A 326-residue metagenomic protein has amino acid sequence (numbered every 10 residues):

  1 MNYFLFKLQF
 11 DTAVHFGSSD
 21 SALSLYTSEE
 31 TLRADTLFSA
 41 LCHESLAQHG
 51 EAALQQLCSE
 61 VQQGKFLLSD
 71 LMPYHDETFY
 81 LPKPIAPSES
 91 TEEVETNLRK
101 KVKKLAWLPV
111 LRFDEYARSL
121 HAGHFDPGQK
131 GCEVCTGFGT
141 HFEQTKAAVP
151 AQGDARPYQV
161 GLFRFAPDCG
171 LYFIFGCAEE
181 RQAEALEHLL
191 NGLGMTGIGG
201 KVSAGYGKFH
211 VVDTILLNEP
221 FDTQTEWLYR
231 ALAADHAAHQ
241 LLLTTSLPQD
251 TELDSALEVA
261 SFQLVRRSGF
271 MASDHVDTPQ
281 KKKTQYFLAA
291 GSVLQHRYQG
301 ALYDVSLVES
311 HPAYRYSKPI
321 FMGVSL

Functional and structural regions predicted by a protein language model:
M1-L326: Conserved active-site/ligand-binding neighborhood in enzyme cores
